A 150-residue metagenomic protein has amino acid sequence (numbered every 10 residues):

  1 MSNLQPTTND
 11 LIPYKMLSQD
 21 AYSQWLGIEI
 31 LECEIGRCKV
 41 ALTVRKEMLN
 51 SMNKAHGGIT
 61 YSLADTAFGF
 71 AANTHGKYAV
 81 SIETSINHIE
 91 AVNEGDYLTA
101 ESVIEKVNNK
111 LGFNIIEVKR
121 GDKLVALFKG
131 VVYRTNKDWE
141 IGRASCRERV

Functional and structural regions predicted by a protein language model:
M1-R147: Terminal targeting signals and extreme-terminal segments of soluble enzymes
